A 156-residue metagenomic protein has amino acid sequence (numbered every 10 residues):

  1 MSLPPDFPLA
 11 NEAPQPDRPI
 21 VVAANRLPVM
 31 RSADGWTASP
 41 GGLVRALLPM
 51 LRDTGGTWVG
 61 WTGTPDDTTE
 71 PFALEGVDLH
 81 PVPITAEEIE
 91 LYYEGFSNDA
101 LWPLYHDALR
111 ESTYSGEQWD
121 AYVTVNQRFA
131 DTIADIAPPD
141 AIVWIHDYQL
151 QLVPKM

Functional and structural regions predicted by a protein language model:
S2-L91: N-terminal low-complexity, Ser/Thr- and acidic-residue-enriched intrinsically disordered segments
P19-V21, A141-W144: Structural motif
W36, W58-W61, W102, W119 (+1 more regions): A residue-identity detector for tryptophan
A38-G41, D120-Q127, Y148: Conserved phosphate-coordination/catalytic loops
A46, F129-T132, V153: Short, hydrophobic/aromatic alpha-helical segments in well-folded domains
E90-I142: Conserved nucleotide-sugar donor-binding subdomain of glycosyltransferases
V143-M156: An aromatic- and histidine-rich active-site surface loop
